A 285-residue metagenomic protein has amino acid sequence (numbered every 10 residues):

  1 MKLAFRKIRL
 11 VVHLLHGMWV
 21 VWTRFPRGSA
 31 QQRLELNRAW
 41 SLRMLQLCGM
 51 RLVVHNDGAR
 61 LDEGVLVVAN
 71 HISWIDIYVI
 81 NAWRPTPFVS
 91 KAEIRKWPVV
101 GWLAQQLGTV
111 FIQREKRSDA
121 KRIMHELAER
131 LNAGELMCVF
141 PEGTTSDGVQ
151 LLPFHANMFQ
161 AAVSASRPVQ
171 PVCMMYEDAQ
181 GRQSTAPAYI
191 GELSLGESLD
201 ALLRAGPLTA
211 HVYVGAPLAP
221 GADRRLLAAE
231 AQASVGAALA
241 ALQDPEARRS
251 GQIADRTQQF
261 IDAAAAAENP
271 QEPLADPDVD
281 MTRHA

Functional and structural regions predicted by a protein language model:
M1-V53, W102-Q106, A205: A transmembrane-helix-recognition feature enriched in membrane-embedded lipid enzymes and envelope glyco-/phospholipid
H13-G28, Q46-L47, L61-R117: Catalytic core of membrane glycerolipid acyltransferases/transacylases, capturing the structured, soluble-facing
G64-L66, T109, L136-F140, P168 (+1 more regions): Residue-level preference for the first positions of well-ordered beta-strands
K91, I112, F140, V172-M174: Generic beta-sheet signal
V99-G101, V149-E230, A241-T257: A cross-family acyltransferase "interaction/gating" segment
R130-M158: Catalytic-site beta-strand/loop segments enriched in glycine and acidic/polar residues
A265-A285: Long, low-complexity, intrinsically disordered segments
